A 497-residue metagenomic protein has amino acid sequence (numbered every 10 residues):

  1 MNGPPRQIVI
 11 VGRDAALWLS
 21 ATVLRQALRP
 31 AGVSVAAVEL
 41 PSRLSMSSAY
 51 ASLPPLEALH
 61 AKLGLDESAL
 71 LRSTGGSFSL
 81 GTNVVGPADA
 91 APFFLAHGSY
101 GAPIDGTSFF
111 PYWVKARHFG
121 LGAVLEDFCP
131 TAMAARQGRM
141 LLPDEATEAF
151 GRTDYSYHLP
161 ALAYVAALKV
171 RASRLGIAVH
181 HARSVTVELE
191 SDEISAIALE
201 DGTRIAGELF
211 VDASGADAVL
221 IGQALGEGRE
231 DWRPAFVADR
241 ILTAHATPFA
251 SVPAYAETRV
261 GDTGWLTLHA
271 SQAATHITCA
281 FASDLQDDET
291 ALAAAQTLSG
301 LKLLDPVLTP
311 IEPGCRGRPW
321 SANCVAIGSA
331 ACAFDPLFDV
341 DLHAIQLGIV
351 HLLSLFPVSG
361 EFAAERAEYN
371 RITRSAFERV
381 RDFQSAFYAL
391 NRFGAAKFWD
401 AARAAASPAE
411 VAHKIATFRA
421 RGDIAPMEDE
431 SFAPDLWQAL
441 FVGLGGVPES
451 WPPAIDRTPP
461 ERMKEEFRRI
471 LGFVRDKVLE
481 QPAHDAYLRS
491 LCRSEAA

Functional and structural regions predicted by a protein language model:
G3-D14: Beta1/beta-strand and adjacent pyrophosphate-binding region of the FAD-binding site in flavoprotein oxidoreductases
L17: N-terminal Rossmann-fold NAD(P) dinucleotide-binding loop
R25-S48: Glycine-rich FAD pyrophosphate-binding loop
L44-A134: Dinucleotide-binding Rossmann-like beta1-alpha1 core, especially the glycine-rich loop that anchors the ADP
T147-A291, I349: Predominantly flavin-linked oxidoreductase catalytic cores and closely associated redox partners
G261-E312, C332-A344, L355-V358, F362: Conserved FAD/dinucleotide-binding core of flavoprotein oxidoreductases
G314-R379: Conserved mid-domain beta->alpha element of the FAD-binding
V358-A497: Long, low-complexity C-terminal extensions of enzymes
